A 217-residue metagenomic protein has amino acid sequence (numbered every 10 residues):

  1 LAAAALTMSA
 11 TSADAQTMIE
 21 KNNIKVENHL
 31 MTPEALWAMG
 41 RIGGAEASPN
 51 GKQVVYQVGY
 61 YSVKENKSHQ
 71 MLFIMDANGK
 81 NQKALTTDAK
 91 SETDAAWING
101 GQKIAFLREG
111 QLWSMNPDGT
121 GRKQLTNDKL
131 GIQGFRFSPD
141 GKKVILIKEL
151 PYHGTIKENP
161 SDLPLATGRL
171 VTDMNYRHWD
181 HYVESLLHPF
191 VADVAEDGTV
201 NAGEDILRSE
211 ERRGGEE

Functional and structural regions predicted by a protein language model:
M18-E20, H69-Q70, E149-G198: Predominantly five- to eight-bladed beta-propeller fold
M18-R41, K67, M75-S91, M115-G131 (+2 more regions): Multi-bladed beta-propeller domains
E34-Q70: Beta-strand-rich domains and repeat architectures in extracellular enzymes and scaffolds, especially beta-propellers
G51-V54, G101-A105, V144: Hydrophobic beta-strand positions that form the internal "hydrophobic ladder" of WD40/Gbeta-like beta-propeller blades
N81-A105, E109: Blade-loop segments of beta-propeller domains
